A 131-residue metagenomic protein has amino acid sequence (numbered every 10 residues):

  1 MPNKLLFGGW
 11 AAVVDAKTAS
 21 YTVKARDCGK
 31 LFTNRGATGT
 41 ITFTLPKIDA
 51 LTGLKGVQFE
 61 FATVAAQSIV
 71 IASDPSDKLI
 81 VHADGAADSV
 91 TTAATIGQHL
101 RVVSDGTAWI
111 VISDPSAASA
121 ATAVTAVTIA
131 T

Functional and structural regions predicted by a protein language model:
M1-C28, I110-T131: Glycine-rich, low-complexity segments
G29-T33: A short, Trp-centered hydrophobic/proline-enriched beta-strand micro-motif
R35-T131: Acidic, glycine/polar-enriched metal-coordinating patches/loops that mediate binding to polyanionic ligands
